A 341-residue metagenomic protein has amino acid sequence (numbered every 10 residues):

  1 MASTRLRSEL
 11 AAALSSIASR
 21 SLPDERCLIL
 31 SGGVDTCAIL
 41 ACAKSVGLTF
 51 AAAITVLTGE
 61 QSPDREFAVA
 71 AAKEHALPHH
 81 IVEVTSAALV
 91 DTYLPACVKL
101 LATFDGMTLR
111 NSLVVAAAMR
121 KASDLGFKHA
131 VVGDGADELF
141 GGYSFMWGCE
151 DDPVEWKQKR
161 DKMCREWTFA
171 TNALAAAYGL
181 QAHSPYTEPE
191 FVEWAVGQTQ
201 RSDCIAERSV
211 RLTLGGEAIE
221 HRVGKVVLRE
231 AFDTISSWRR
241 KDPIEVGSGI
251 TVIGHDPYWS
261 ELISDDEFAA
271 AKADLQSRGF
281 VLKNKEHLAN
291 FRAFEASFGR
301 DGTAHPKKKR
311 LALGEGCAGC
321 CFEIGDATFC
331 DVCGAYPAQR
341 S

Functional and structural regions predicted by a protein language model:
A2, L6, L10, L14 (+9 more regions): Hydrophobic (often cysteine-bearing) scaffold residues that line and stabilize catalytic clefts of nucleotide/cofactor
R5-L28, R120-F127, S297, D301-K308: Phosphate/ATP-binding catalytic cores across multiple sugar-kinase/actin-like superfamilies, primarily ASKHA
L10-L14, A18, A38-A43, A71 (+4 more regions): Structural preference for long, well-ordered alpha-helical segments in enzyme cores
E25-H75: ATP-dependent adenylation/pyrophosphate-handling site
R65-L101, H129, D134, L139: A conserved beta-strand->alpha-helix junction
S86-S112, R292, F298-D301: Mobile, glycine- and charge-enriched loop segments and immediately flanking short secondary-structure elements within
M107-S123: A conserved donor-nucleotide-binding helix/loop in the catalytic core of Leloir-type glycosyltransferases
A130, G135-P153, K162-G279, H305-G314 (+1 more regions): Mid-to-C-terminal catalytic subdomains of enzymes that bind/position adenosyl phosphate moieties or nucleic-acid
